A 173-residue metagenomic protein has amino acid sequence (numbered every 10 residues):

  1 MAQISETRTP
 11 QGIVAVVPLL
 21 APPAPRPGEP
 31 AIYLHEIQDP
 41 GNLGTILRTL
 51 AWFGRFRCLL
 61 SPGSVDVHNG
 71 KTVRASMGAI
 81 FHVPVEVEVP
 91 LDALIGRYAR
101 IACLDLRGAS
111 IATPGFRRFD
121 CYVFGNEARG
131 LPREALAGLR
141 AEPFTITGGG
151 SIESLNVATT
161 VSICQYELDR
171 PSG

Functional and structural regions predicted by a protein language model:
M1-S5, R100: N-terminal positively charged helical leader segments and presequences
I4-T7, P22-R26, D92-A93, A112-P114 (+1 more regions): Short secondary-structure boundary/capping segments
R8-G12: Ordered, amphipathic secondary-structure segments that act as subunit-interaction surfaces in large macromolecular
I13-A15, T49-F53, S64-F81, R133-G173: Structured adenosyl-cofactor binding patch, chiefly the S-adenosyl-L-methionine
V16-G108: RNA substrate-binding interface of SAM-dependent RNA methyltransferases
C103-I152: Active-site/ligand-binding-proximal alpha/beta "capping" segment
